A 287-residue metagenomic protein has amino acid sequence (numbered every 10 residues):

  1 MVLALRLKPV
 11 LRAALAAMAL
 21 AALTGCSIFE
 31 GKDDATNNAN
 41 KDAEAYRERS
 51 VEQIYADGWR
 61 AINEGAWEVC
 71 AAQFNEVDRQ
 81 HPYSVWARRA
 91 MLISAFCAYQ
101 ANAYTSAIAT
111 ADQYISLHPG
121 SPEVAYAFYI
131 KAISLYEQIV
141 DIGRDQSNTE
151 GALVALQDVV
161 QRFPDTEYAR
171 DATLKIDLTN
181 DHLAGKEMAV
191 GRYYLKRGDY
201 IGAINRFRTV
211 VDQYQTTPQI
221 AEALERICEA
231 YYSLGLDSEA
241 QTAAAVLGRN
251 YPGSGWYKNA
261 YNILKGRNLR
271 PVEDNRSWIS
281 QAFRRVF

Functional and structural regions predicted by a protein language model:
V2-L7, G25-F287: Acidic, polar-rich low-complexity tracts and alpha-helical solenoid repeat scaffolds
K8-M18: Sec-dependent N-terminal signal peptides
L20-L23: Bacterial Sec-type N-terminal signal peptides, specifically the leucine/valine-rich hydrophobic h-region
